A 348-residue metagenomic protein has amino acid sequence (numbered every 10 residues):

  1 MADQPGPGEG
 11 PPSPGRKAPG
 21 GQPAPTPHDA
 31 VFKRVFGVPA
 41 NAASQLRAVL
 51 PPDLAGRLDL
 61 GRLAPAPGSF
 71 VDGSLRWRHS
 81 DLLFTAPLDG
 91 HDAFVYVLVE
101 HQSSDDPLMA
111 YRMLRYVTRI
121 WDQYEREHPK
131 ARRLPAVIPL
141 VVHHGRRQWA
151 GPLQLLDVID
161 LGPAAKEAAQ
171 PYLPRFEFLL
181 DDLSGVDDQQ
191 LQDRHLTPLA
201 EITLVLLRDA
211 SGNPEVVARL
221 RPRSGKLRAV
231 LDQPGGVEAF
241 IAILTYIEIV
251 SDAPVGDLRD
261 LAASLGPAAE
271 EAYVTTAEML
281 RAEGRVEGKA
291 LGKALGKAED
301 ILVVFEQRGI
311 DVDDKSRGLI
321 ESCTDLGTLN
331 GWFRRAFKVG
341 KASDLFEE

Functional and structural regions predicted by a protein language model:
M1-E348: Elongated, amphipathic alpha-helical interaction scaffolds
